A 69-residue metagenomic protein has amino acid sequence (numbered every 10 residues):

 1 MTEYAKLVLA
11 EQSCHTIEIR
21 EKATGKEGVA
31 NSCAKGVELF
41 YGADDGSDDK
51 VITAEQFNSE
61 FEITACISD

Functional and structural regions predicted by a protein language model:
M1-A10: Mixed-charge, Lys/Arg-rich low-complexity intrinsically disordered regions
Q12-F61, C66-I67: Acidic, low-complexity, intrinsically disordered interaction modules
